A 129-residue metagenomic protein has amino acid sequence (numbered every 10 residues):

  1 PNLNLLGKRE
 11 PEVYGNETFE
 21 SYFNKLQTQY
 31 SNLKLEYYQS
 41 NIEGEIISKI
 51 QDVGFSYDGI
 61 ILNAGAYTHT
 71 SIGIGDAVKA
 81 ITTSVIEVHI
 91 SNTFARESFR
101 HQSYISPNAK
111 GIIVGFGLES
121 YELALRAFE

Functional and structural regions predicted by a protein language model:
P1-L3, G65-T68, S91-T93: Short glycine-rich anion-binding loops that position phosphate/pyrophosphate groups of nucleotides and phosphorylated
N2-N16: Glycine-rich N-terminal loop/short-helix segment of MobA-like nucleotidyltransferase
E12-Q29: Short catalytic helix/loop segments, enriched in acidic residues and glycine and frequently bearing histidine
E36-G44: Short beta->alpha junction loops
E36-Y37, I86, A95-E129: Short, glycine-/small-residue-rich phosphate/pyrophosphate-handling segment
E45-K49: Short acidic active-site motifs
V53-I60: Short acidic/histidine-rich motifs immediately flanking catalytic phosphotransfer sites in two-component signaling
S71-T82: Short Gly/Thr/Asp-enriched flexible loops that form oxyanion-binding sites at enzyme active sites
